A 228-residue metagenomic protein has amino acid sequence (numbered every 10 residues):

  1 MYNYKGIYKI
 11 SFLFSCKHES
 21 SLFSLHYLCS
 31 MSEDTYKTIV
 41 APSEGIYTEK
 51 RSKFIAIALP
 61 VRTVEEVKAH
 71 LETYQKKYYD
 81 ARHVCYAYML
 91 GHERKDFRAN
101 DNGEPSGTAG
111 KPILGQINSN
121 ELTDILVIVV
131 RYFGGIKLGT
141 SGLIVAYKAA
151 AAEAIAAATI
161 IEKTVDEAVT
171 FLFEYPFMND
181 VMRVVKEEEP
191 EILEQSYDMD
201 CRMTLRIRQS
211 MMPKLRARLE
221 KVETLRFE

Functional and structural regions predicted by a protein language model:
M31-G107, E194, K221: C-terminal regulatory domains involved in ligand/effector binding and gene-expression control
I160-Y175: Short glycine-/aliphatic-rich beta-strand segments at the starts of folded cytosolic domains
F173-E189: Short amphipathic alpha-helix segments
V184-K186, L215-E223: Short amphipathic alpha-helices in soluble, non-transmembrane regions that often serve as interface/regulatory elements
I192-Y197, K221-E228: Conserved short beta-strand edge segments in small beta-sheet-based binding/regulatory domains
L205, M211-K214: Terminal, non-globular segments
